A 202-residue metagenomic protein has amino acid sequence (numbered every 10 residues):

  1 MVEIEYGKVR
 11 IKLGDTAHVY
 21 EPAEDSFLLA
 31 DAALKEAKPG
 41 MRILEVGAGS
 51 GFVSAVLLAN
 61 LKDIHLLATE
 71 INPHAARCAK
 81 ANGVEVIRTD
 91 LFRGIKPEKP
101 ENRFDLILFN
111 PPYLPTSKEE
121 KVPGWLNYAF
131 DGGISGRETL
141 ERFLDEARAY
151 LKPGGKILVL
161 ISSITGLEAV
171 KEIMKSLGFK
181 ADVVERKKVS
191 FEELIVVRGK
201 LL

Functional and structural regions predicted by a protein language model:
M1-L202: Auxiliary N-terminal substrate/complex-recognition segments of SAM-dependent methyltransferases
